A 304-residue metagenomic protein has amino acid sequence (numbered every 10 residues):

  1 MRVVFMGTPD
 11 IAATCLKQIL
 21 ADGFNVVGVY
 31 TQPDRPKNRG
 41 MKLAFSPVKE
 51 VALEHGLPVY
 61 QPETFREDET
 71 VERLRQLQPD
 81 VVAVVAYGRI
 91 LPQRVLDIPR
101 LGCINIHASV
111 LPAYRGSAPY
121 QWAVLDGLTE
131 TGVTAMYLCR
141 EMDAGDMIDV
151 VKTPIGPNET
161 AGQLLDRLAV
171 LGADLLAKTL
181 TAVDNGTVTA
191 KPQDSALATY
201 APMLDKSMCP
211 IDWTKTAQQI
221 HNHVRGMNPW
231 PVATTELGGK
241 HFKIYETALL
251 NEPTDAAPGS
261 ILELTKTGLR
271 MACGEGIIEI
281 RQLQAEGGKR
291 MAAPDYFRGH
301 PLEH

Functional and structural regions predicted by a protein language model:
M1-K42: N-terminal Rossmann-like dinucleotide-binding module
M1-V4, P58, Q78-V82, C209: Short active-site oxyanion
T8-I11, E63-R66, Y87-I90, M227 (+1 more regions): Short beta->alpha connector loops
D22-N25, Q32, V81-Y200: Donor/substrate-binding cores of folate-linked one-carbon enzymes
P36-Q78: N-terminal glycine-/serine-/threonine-rich beta1-alpha1-beta2 phosphate-ribose binding loop of Rossmann-like
P202-K215: Acyl-group handling in specialized metabolite and lipid biosynthesis
T214-H304: An anion-binding loop in the catalytic cleft
